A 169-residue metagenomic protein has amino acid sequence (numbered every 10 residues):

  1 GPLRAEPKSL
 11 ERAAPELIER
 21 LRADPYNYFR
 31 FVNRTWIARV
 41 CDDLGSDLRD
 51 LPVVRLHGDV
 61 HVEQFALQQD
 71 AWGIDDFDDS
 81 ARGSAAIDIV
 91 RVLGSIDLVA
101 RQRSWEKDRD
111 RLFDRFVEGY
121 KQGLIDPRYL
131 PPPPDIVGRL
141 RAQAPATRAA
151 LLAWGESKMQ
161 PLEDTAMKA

Functional and structural regions predicted by a protein language model:
G1-R55, Q68-D75, A81-G83, I87 (+1 more regions): Regulatory N- and C-terminal appendages and interdomain linkers associated with kinase/kinase-like NTP transferase
V60-L67: Hydrophobic residue at the +6 position relative to the catalytic HRD Asp in the kinase catalytic loop
E63, D79-S80: Short beta-turn/strand-loop junction motif enriched in small, turn-promoting residues
